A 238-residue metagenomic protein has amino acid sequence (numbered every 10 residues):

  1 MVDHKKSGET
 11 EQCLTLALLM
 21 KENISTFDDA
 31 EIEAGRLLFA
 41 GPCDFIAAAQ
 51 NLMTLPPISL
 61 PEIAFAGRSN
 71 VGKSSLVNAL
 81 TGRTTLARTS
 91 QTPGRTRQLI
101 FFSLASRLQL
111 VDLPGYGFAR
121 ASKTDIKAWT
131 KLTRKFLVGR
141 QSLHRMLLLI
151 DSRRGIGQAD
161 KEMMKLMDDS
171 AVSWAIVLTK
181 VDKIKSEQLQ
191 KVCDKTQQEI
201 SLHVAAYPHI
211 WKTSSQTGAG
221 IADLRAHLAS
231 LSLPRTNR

Functional and structural regions predicted by a protein language model:
D3-H4: Intrinsic-disorder-associated, low-complexity terminal segments enriched in Asp/Asn/His/Tyr and depleted of Lys/Arg
S7, Q12-C13: Cationic, low-complexity basic patches in intrinsically disordered or flexible, solvent-exposed regions
A17-F118: Conserved G1/Walker A P-loop phosphate-binding module
G41-A49, I184-R238: Canonical P-loop GTPase G-domain recognition
L55, P93-L99, P114-H144, S152-K165: Switch II of P-loop NTPase G domains
R95, L108, G115-F118, R153-I156 (+2 more regions): Conserved nucleotide-binding/hydrolysis micro-motifs of P-loop NTPases
F102, T179, L224: Residue-level signal for inorganic ion chemistry
R134-Y207: Conserved C-terminal guanine-recognition region of P-loop GTPase G domains, centered on the G4
